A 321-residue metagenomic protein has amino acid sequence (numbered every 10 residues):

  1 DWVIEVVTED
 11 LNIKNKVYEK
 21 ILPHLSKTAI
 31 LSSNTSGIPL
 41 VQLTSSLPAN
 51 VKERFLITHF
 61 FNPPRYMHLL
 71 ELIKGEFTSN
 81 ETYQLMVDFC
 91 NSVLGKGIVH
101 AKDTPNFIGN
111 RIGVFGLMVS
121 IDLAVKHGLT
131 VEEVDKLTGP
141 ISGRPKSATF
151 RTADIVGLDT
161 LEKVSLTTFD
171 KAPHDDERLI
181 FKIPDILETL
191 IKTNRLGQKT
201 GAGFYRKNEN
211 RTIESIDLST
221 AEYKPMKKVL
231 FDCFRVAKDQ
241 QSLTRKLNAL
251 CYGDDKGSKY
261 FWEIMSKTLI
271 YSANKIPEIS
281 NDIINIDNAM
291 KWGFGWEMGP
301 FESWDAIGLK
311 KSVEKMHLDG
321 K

Functional and structural regions predicted by a protein language model:
D1-K321: N-terminal glycine-rich phosphate-binding loop for ADP-containing cofactors
